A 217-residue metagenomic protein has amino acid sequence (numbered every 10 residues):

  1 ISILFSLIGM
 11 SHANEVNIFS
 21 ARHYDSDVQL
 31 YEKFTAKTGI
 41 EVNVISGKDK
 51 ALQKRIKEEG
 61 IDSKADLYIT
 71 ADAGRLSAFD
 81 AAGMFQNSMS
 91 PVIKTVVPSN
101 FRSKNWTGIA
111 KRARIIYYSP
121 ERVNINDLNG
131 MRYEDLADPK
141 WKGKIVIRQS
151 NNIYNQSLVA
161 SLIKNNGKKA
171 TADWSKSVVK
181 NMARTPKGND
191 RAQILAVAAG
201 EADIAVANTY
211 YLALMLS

Functional and structural regions predicted by a protein language model:
I1-L7: Bacterial N-terminal signal peptides
A13-A78: Early extracytoplasmic/lumenal segment of secretory-pathway proteins
A21, D25, K64-E201, L212: Extracytoplasmic ligand-binding site segments that recognize negatively charged/polar headgroups
L30, D173-W174, N208: Short amphipathic alpha-helical coupling segments at ligand-binding clamshell hinges and other catalytic/signaling
D49-K50, D190-R191, T209: Conserved glycosyltransferase catalytic-site signature
N208-S217: A beta-strand-loop signature enriched in Asp, Gly, Thr, and Trp that corresponds to the sialidase/neuraminidase Asp-box
